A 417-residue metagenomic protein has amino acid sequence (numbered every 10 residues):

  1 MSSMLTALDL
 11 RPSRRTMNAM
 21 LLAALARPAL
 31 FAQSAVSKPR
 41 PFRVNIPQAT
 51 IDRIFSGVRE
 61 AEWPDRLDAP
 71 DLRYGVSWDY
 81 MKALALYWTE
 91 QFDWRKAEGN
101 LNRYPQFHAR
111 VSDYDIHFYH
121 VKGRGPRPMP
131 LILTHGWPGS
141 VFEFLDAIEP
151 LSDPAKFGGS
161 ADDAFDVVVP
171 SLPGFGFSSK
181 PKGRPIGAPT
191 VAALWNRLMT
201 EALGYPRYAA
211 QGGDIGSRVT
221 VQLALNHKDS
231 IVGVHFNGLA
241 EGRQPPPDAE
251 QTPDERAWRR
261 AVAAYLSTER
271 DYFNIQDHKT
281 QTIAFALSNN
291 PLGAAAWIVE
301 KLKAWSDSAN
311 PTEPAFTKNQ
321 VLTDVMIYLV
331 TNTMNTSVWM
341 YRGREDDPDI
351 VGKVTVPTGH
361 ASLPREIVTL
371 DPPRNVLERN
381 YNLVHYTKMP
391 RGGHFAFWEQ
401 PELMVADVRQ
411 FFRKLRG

Functional and structural regions predicted by a protein language model:
M1-P12, A19, A23: N-terminal secretory signal peptides
A49-G123, R127, L329, N335-D349: Non-catalytic accessory segments flanking enzyme active sites
P128-G136: Short beta-strand element of the alpha/beta-hydrolase
P138-F144, P154-A155: Short substrate-entry loop that stabilizes the transition state in hydrolases
F157-G159, L172-I186, V221: Glycine-rich "HGGG/HGxG" loop immediately N-terminal to the catalytic nucleophile of the alpha/beta-hydrolase
T190-Y208: Conserved acidic catalytic loop of the alpha/beta-hydrolase fold
P206-P247: Conserved hydrolase catalytic core segment
Q276-G417: C-terminal subdomain of alpha/beta-hydrolase-fold enzymes, centered on the catalytic histidine and its supporting
